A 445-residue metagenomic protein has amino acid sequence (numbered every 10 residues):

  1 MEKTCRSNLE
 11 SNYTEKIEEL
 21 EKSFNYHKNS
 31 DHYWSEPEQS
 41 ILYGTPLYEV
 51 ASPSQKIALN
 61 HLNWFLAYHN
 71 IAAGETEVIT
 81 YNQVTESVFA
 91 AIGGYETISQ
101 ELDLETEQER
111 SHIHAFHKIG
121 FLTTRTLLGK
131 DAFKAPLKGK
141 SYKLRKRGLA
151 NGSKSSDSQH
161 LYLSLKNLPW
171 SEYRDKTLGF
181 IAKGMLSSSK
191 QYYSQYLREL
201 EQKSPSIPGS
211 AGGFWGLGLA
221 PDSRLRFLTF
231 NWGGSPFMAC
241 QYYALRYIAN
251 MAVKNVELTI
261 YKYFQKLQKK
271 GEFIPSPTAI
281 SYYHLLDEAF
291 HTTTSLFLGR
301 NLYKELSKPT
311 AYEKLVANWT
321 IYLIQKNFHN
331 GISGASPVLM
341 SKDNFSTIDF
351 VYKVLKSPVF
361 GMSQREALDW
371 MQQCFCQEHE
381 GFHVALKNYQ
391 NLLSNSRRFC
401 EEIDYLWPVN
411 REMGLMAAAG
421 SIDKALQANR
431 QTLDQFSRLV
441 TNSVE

Functional and structural regions predicted by a protein language model:
M1-E445: Non-heme di-metal
